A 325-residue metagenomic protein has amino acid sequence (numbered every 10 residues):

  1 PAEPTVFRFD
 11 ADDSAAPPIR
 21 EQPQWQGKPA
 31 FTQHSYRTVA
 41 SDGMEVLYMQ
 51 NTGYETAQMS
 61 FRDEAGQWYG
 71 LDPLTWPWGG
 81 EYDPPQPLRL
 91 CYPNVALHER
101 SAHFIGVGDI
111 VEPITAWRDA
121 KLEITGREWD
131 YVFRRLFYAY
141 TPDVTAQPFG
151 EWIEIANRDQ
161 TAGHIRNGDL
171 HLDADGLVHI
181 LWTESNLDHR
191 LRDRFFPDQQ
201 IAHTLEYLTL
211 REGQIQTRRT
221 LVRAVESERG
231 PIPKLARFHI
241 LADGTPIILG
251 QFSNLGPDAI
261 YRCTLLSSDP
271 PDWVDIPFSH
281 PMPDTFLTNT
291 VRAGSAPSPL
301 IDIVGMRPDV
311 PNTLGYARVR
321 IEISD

Functional and structural regions predicted by a protein language model:
P1-D325: Extracellular, repeat-based ectodomains that mediate carbohydrate processing or recognition
